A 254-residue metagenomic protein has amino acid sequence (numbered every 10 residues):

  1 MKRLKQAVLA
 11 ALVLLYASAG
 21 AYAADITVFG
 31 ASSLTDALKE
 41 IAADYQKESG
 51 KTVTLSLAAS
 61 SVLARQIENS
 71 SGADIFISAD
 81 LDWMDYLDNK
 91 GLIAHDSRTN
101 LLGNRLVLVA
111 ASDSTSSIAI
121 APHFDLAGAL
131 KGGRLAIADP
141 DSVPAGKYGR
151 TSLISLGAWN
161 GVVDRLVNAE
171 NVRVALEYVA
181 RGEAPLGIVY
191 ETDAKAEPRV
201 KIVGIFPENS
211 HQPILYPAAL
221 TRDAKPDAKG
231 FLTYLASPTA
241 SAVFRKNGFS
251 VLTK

Functional and structural regions predicted by a protein language model:
M1-L9: Bacterial N-terminal signal peptides that target proteins for export
A10-A11, A21: Cleavable N-terminal signal peptides
L12-V13, V200: Extended rod-forming repeat segments used as scaffolds/tethers
V13-L14, D82: Short, linear, compositionally biased motifs with a strong N-terminal bias
Y16-S18: N-terminal signal peptide c-region/cleavage motif recognized by signal peptidases
Y22-S71, S78-L81, D85-N104, A110-K254: Exported/periplasmic ABC-transporter solute-binding proteins
